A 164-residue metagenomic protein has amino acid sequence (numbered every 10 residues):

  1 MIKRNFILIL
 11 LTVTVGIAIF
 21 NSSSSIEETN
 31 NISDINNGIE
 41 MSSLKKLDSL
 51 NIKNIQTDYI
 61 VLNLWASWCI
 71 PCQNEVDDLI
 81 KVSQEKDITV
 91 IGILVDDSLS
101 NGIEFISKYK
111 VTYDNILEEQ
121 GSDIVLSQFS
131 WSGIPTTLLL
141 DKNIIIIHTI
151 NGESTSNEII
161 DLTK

Functional and structural regions predicted by a protein language model:
M1-L44: N-terminal targeting signals for export/organelle localization
G38-I60, L126: A short beta-strand-turn-helix
D58-I60, L64-W68, G133: Short pre-active-site segment immediately N-terminal to redox-active cysteine/selenocysteine motifs in thiol-based
L64-K81: Conserved redox-active cysteine motifs that mediate thiol-disulfide chemistry, especially di-cysteine Cys-X(1-2)-Cys
L64-W65, F105, Y113, F129: Conserved hydrophobic/aromatic "anchor" residues that stabilize well-ordered secondary structure elements
N74, T89-G121, I134: Conserved segment of the thioredoxin-like fold in thiol-based oxidoreductases
D78-K81, E104-F105, S127: A short acidic, amphipathic alpha-helical/loop segment
K108-V111, E118-T163: Thiol/disulfide oxidoreductase modules built on the thioredoxin-like
